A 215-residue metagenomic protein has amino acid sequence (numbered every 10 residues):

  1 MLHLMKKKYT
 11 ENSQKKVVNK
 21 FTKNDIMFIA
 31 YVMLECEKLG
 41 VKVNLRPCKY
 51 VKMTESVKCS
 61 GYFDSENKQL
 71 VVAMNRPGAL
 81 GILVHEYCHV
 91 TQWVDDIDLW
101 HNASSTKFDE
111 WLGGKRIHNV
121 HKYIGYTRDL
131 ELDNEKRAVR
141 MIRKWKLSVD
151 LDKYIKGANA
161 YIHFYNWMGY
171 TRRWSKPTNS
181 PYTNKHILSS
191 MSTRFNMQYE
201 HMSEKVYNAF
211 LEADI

Functional and structural regions predicted by a protein language model:
L2-E66, N75-R76, Y123-D129: Auxiliary, metal-adjacent structural segments of Zn-dependent hydrolase domains
E35, Y87, D133-R137, G157: Residues within well-formed alpha-helices
K68-L83: Short pre-active-site segment immediately N-terminal to the catalytic Zn-binding motif
G81-D95: Active-site recognition of the HExxH zinc-binding catalytic motif
W93-L132: Post-HEXXH active-site segment of zinc metalloproteases
A103, K107-L112, I117, M141-I215: Pan-zinc metallopeptidase signature
T127-K144: An active-site-proximal "capping" alpha-helix that borders the catalytic cofactor pocket
